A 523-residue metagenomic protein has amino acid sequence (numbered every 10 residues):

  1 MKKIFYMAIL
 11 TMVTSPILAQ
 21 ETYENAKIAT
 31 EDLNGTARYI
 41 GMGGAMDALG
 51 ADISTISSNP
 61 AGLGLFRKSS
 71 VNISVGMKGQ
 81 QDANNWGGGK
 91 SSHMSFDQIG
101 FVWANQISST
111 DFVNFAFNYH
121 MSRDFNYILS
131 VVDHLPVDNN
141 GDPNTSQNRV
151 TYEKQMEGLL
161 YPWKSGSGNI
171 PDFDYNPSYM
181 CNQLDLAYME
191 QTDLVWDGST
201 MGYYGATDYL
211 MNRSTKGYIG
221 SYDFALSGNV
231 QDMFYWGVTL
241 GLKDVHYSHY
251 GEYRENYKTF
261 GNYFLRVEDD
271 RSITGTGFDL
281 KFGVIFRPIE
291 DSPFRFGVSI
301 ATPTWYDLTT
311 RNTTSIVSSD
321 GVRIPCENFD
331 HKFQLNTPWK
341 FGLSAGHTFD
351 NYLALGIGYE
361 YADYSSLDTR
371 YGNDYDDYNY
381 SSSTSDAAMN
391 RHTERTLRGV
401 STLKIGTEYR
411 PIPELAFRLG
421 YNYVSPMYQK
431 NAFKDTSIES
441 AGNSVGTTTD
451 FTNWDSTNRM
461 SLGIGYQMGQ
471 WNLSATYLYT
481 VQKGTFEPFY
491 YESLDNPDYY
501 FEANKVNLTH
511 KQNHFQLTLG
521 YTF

Functional and structural regions predicted by a protein language model:
M1-I4: Positively charged n-region of N-terminal signal peptides that target proteins for export
L10-T11, R67: Short, linear, compositionally biased motifs with a strong N-terminal bias
Q20-N34, D97, V102-F523: Outer-membrane beta-barrel porins/channels
E21-M46, L63-Q81: Transmembrane beta-strand segments of Gram-negative outer membrane beta-barrel proteins
I40-S54, N85-G88, Y209-T215: Asp/Glu-centered strand-loop micro-motifs enriched in Gly/Pro and often flanked by an aromatic residue
D52-N105: Long, well-ordered hydrophobic secondary-structure segments characteristic of membrane-embedded and membrane-proximal
